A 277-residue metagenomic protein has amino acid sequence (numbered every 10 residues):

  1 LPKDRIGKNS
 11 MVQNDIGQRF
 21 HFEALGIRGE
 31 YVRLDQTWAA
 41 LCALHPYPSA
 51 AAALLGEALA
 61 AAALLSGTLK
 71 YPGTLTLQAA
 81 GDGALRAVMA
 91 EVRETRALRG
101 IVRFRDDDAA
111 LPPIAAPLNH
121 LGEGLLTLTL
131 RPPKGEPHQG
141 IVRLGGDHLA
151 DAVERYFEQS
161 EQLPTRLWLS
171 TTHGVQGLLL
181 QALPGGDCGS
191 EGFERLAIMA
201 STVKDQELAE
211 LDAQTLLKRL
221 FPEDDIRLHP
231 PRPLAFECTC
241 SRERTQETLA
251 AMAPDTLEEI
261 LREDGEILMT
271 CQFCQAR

Functional and structural regions predicted by a protein language model:
L1-M11: N-terminal amphipathic/basic-hydrophobic helices that include classical n-h-c signal peptides and signal-anchor
M11-P230: Interaction interfaces in information-processing and related assembly proteins
S201-R277: Cys/His-clustered metal-coordination modules, chiefly Zn-binding fingers
